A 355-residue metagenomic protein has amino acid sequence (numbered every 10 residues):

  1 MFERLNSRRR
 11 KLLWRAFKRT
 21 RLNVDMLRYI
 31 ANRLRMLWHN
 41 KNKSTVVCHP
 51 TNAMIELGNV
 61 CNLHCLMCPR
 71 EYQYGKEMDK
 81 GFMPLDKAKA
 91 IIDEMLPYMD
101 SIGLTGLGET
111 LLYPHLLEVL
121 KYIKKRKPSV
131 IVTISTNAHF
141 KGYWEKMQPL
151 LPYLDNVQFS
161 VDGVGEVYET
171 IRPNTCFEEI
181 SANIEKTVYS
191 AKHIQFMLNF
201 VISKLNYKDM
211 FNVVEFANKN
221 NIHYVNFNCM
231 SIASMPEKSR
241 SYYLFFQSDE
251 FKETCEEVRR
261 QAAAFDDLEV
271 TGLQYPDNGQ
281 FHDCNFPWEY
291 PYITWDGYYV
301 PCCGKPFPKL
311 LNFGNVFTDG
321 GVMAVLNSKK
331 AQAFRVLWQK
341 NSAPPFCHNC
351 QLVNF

Functional and structural regions predicted by a protein language model:
M1-E77, D93, Y275-N278, W288-Y290 (+3 more regions): N-terminal pre-core extensions flanking Radical SAM catalytic domains
M1-N6, E56, E77-M78, M83 (+6 more regions): Radical SAM enzyme [4Fe-4S]-AdoMet core and its adjacent flexible, acidic and glycine-rich loops/tails across
L12-N156, T170-N174, E178, A182 (+3 more regions): Conserved alpha-helical substructure of the radical SAM core
N59-C61, G108, T136-A138, G163 (+3 more regions): Short, flexible loop/turn elements at secondary-structure junctions
Y72, G106, V161, C229 (+1 more regions): Residues that line or immediately flank small-molecule/substrate-binding pockets and catalytic motifs
